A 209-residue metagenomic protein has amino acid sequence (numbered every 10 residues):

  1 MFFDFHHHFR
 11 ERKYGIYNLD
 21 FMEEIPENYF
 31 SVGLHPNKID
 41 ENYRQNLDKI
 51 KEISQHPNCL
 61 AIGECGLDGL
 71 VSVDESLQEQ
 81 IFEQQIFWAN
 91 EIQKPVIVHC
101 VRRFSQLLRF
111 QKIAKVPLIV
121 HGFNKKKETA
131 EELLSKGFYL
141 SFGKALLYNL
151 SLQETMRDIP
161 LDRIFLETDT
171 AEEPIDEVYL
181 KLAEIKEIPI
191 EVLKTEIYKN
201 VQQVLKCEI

Functional and structural regions predicted by a protein language model:
M1-I209: Mid-domain alpha/beta scaffold segments of enzyme catalytic cores
